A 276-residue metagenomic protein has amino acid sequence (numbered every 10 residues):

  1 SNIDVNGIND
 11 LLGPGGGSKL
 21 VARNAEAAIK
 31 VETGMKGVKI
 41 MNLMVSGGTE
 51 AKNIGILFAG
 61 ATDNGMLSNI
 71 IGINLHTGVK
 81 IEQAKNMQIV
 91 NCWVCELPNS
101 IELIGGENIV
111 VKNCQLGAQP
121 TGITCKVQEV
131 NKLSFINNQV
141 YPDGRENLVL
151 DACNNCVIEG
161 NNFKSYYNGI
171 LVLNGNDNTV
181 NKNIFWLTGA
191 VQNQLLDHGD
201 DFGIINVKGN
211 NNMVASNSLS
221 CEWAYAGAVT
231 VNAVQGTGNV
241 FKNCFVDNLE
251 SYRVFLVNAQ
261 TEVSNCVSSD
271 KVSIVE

Functional and structural regions predicted by a protein language model:
S1, R23-E32, T49-A59, I71-E82 (+6 more regions): Extracellular beta-strand/beta-solenoid scaffold signature
S1-I3, V275: N-terminal segments that cap or nucleate solenoid repeat domains
G7, K36, T62-D63, A84-M87 (+7 more regions): Short "repeat-start/strand-capping" segments in structured domains, especially the N-termini of parallel beta-helix
I8-I56: Right-handed parallel beta-helix/beta-spiral solenoid domain characteristic of secreted/periplasmic
N9-P14, S68-N69, V231-N232: Well-ordered beta-strand segments characteristic of repetitive beta-sheet solenoids
L43, N69-I70, C92, C114 (+9 more regions): Consensus "Asn ladder" position of solenoid repeat domains
T237-E276: Leucine-rich solenoid repeat scaffolds
